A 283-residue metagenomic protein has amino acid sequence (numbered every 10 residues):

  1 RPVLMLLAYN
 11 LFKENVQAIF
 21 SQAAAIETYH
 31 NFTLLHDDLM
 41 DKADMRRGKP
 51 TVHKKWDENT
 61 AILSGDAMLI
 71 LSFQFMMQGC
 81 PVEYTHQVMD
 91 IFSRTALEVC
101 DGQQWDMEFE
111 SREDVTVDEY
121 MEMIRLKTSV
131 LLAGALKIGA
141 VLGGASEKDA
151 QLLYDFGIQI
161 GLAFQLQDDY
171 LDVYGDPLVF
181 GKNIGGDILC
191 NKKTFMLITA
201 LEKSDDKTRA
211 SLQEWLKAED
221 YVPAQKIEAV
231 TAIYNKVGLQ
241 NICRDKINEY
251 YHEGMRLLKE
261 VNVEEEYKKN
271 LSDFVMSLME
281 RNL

Functional and structural regions predicted by a protein language model:
R1-A210, N248-E249, M255, M276-M279: Mg2+-dependent prenyl diphosphate-binding active-site environment of isoprenoid biosynthetic enzymes
C80-Y84, D220-V222, V261-E266: Short, charged helix-to-loop "capping" segments that act as catalytic/coupling loops
T116, M123, L239-I242, V263: Non-transmembrane, amphipathic alpha-helical segments
K192, E228, E253, K268 (+1 more regions): Active-site lining segments that contact anionic ligands and/or coordinate catalytic metals
R209-L258: Mobile late-domain/C-terminal helix-loop "cap" segments that border catalytic sites or the cytosolic face
Y250, N262-L283: Short, amphipathic C-terminal "tail helix"
